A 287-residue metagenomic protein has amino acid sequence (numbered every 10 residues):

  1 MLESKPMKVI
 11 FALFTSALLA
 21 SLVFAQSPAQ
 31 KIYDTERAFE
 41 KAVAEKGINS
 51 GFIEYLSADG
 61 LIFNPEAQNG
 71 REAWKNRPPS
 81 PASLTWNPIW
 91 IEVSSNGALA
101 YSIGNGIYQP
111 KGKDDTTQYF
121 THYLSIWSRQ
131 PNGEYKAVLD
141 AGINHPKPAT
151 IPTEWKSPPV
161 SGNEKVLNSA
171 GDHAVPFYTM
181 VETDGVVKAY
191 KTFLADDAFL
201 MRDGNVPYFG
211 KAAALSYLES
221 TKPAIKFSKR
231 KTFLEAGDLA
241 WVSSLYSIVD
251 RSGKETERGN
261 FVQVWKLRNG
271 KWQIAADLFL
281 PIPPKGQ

Functional and structural regions predicted by a protein language model:
M1-K31: Bacterial Sec-dependent N-terminal signal peptides
F24-N49, I53-E54, K136-V138, H145-V187 (+1 more regions): Short, low-complexity N-terminal intrinsically disordered segments enriched in polar/charged residues
A29-Y33, G47-A98, V187-D238, E255: A solvent-exposed, acidic/Ser-Thr-rich amphipathic alpha-helical stretch
F39, L99-I103, L124-W127, Y135-K136 (+5 more regions): Short, structured motif recognition centered on aromatic/hydrophobic residues
A58-D59, I103-Q109, S243-V249: Generic short beta-strand segments
W74-K75, P88-V93, G106-Y108, H122-R129 (+4 more regions): Hydrophobic/aromatic beta-strand elements that line small-molecule binding cavities or substrate pockets in beta-rich
Q118-W155, N260-P283: Short beta-strand edge/turn micro-motifs at domain boundaries
A224, T232, D238-Q287: Hydrophilic extracytoplasmic domains
